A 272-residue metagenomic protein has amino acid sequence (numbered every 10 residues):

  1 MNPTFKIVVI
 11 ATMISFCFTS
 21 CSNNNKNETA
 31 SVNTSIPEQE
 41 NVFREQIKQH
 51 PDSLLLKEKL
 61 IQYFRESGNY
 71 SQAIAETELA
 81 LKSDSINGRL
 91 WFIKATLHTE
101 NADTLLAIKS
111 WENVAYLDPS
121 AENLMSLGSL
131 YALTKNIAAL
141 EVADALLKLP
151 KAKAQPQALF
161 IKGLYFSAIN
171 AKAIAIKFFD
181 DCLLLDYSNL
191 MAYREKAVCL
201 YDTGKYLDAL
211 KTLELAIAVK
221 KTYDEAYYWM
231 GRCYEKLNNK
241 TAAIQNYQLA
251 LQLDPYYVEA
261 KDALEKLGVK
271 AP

Functional and structural regions predicted by a protein language model:
N2, S20-E78, K82-I86, P272: N-terminal leader/linker segments that initiate helical-solenoid repeat arrays
Q39, A73, A107, A139-L140 (+3 more regions): Single-residue signature of alpha-solenoid repeat helices
P51, S85, D118-P119, K151-K153 (+3 more regions): Short coil turns that delineate tetratricopeptide repeat
L54-L55, G88-R89, A121-N123, A154-Q157 (+3 more regions): Helix-start (N-cap) detector for alpha-helical repeat units in TPR-like alpha-solenoids, especially tetratricopeptide
K59, I93, S126-S129, I161 (+3 more regions): Canonical tetratricopeptide repeat
E66, E100-N101, A132-K135, A168-I169 (+4 more regions): Register position in tetratricopeptide repeats
G128-L133, L147-K148, A154-A218: Alpha-helical adaptor scaffolds
